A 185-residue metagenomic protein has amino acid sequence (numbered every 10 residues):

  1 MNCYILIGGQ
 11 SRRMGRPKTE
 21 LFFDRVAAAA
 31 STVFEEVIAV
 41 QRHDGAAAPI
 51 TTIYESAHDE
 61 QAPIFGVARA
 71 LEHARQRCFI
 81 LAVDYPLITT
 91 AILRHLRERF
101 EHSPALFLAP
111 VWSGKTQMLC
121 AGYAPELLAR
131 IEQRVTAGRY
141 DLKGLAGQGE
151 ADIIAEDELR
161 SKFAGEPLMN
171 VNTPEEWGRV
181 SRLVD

Functional and structural regions predicted by a protein language model:
M1-L128, E132-L142, G147-G165, G178-L183: Nucleotide and nucleotide-moiety/phosphate-recognizing core
